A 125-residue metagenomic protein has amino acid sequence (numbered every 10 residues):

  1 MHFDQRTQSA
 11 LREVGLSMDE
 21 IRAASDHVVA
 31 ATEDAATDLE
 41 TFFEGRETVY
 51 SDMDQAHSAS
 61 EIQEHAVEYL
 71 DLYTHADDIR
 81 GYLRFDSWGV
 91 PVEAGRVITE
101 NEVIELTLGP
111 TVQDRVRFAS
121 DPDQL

Functional and structural regions predicted by a protein language model:
M1-A56: N-terminal interaction modules that seed assembly of large macromolecular complexes
M1-F3, Q8, L70-H75, G95 (+1 more regions): Short, well-ordered helical secondary-structure segments
L11, L16, I21, S25 (+3 more regions): Generic hydrophobic secondary-structure signal
T41-V97: Long, charge-patterned amphipathic interaction tracts in eukaryotic proteins
D77-L125: Amphipathic alpha-helical binding modules
